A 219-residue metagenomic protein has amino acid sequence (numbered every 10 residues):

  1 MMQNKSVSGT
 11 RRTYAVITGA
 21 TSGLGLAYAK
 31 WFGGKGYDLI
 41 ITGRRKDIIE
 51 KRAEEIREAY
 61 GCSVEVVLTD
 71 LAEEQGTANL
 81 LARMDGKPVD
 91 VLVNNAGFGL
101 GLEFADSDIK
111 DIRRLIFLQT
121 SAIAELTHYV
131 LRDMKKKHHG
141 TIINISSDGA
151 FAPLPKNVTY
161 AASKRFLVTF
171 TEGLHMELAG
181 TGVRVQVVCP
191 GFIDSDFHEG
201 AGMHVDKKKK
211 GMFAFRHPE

Functional and structural regions predicted by a protein language model:
T21-S22: Conserved glycine-rich cofactor-binding loop
K35-K51: Conserved glycine-rich Rossmann-like NAD(P)H-binding loop of the short-chain dehydrogenase/reductase
N95-L100: Conserved NAD(P)H cofactor-binding loop of Rossmann-fold oxidoreductase domains
E103-R114: Substrate-binding pocket helix/loop in short-chain dehydrogenase/reductase
T127, S163: Active-site helix of classical SDR
S147: Residue(s) in the substrate-gating loop at a strand-loop-helix junction that position the organic substrate next
H175-E219: SDR active-site lid
